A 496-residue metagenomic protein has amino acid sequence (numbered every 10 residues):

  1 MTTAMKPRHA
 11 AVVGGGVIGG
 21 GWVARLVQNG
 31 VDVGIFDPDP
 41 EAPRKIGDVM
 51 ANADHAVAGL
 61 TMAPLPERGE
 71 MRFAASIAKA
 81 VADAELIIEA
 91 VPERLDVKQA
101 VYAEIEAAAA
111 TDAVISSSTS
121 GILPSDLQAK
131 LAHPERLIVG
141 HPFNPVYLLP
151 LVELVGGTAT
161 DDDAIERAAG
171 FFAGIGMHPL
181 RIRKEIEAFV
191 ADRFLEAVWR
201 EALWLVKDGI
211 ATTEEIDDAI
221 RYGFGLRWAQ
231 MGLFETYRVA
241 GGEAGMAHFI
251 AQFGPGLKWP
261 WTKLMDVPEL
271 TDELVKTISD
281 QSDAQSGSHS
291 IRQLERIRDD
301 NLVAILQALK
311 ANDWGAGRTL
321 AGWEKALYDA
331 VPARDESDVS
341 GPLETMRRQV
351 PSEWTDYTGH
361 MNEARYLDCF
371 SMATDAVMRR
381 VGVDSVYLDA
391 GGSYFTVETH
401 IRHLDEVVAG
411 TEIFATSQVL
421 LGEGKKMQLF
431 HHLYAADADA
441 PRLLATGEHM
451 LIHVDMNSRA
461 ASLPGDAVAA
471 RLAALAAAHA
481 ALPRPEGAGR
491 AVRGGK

Functional and structural regions predicted by a protein language model:
T2, K6, N29, M177 (+1 more regions): NAD(P)-dependent Rossmann-like dehydrogenase/reductase catalytic/cofactor-binding core
T2-G59: NAD(P)+-binding Rossmann beta1-loop-alpha1 motif at the extreme N-terminus of oxidoreductases
P38-E41, K45, A56-I115: Rossmann-like NAD(P)-binding element
S117-R183, A188, D192: Rossmann-fold dinucleotide-binding core
A173-A197, A211-D217, M231-Y237: Conserved Rossmann-fold dehydrogenase catalytic segment
E336-V397, I452-K496: Hot-dog-fold acyl-thioester-processing enzymes
V350, I413, Q418-V419, L433 (+1 more regions): Hydrophobic beta-strand positions in extracellular immunoglobulin-like domains
V377-Q428, L444-T446: Hydrophobic beta-strand-centered segment that forms part of the acyl-chain substrate-binding groove
